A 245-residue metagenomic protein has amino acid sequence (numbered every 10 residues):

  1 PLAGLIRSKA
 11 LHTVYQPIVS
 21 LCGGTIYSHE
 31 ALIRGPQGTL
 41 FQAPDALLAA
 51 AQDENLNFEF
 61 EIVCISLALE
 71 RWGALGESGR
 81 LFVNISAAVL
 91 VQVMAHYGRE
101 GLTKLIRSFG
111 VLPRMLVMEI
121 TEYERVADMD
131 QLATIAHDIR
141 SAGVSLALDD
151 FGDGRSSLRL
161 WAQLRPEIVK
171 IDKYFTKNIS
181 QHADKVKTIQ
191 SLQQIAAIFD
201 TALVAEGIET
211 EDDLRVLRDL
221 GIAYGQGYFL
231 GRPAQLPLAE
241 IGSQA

Functional and structural regions predicted by a protein language model:
P1-H12, A50-N57, L238-A245: C-di-GMP signaling machinery
A3-L5, C22-T25, G35-T39, I120-V126 (+1 more regions): EAL-family c-di-GMP phosphodiesterase catalytic domain
R7, Q52, G73, R107-G110 (+2 more regions): Residue-level signal for alpha-helix termini/capping positions
A10-H12, S28-E30, R80-N84, M115-E119 (+4 more regions): Structural preference for beta-strand elements that scaffold enzyme active sites
V14-A49: A short, well-structured catalytic beta-strand-centered motif of the EAL phosphodiesterase domain for c-di-GMP
A50-N55, A88, Y174-K177: A short, internal acetyl-CoA/4′-phosphopantetheine-binding micro-motif in the GNAT/acyltransferase core
F58-Q131: Catalytic core of bacterial c-di-GMP phosphodiesterases, primarily the EAL and HD-GYP domains, capturing alpha-helical
R107, A133-S145, Q190-A197, R218: Surface-exposed amphipathic alpha-helices with a cationic face
